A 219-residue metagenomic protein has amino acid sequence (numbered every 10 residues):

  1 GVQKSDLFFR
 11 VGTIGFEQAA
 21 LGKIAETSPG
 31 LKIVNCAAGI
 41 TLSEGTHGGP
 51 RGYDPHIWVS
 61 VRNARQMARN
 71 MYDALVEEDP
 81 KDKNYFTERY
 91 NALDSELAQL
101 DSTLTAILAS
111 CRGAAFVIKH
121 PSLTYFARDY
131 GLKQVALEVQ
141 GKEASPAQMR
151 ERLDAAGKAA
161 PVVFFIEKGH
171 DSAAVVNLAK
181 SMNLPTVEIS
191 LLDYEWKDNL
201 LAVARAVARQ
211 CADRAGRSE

Functional and structural regions predicted by a protein language model:
G1-E219: Extracytoplasmic metal-acquisition and chelation regions
